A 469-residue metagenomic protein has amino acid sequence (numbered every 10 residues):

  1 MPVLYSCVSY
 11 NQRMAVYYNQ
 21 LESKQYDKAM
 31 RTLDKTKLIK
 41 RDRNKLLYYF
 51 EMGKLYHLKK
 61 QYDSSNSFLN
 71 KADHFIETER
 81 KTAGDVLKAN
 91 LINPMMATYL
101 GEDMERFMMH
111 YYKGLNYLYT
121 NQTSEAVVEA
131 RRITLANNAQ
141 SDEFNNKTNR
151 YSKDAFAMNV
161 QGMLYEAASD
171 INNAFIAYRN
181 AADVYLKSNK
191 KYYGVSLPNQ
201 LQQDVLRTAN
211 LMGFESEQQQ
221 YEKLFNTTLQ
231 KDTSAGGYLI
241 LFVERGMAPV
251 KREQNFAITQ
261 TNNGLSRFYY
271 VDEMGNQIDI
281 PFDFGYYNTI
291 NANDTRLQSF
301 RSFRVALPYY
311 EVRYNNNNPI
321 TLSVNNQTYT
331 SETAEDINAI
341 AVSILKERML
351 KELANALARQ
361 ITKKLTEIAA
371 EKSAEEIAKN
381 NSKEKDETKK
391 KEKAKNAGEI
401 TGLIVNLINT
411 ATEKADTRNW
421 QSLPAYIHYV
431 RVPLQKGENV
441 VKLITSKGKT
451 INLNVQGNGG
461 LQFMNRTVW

Functional and structural regions predicted by a protein language model:
V3-Y26: Bacterial Sec signal peptide processing site at the extreme N-terminus
Y10, N44-L47, L100-F107, T148 (+1 more regions): Start-of-helix signal in alpha-solenoid helical-repeat scaffolds, especially tetratricopeptide repeats
N19-Q20, Y48, L55-Y56, M109 (+2 more regions): Residue-level signature for tetratricopeptide repeat
R41-K45, I76-V86, N138-N146, A182-S216: Boundary/linker segments of alpha-helical solenoid repeat arrays
N380-W469: C-terminal soluble interaction/assembly domains
